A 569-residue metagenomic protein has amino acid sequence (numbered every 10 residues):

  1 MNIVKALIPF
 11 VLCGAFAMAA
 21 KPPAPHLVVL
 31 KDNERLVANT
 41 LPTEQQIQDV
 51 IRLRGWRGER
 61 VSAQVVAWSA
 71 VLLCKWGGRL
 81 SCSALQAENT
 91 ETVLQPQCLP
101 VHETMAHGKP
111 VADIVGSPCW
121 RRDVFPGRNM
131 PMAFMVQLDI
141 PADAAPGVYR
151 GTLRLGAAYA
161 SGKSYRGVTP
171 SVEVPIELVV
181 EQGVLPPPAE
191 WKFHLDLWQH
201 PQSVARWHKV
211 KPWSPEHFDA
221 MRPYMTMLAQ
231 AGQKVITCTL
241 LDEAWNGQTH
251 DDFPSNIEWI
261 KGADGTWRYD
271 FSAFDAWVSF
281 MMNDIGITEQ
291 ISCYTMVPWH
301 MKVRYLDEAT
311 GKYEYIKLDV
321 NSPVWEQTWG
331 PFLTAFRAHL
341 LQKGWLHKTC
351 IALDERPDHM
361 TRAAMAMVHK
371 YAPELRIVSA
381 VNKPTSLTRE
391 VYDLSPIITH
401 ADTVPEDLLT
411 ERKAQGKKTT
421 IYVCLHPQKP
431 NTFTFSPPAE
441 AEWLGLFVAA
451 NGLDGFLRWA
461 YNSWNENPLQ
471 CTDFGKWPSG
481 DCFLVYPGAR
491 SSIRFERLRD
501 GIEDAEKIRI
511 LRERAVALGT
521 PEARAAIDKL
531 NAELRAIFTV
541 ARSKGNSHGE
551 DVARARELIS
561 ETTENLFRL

Functional and structural regions predicted by a protein language model:
N2-P9: Sec-dependent signal peptide recognition, specifically the positively charged N-region followed immediately by
L12-P23: Bacterial Sec-dependent signal peptides at the C-terminal "C-region" and cleavage site
K21-I47, R60, A67-V136: Surface-exposed binding patches on compact interaction domains or structured appendages
L53-E59: Short, solvent-exposed loop/linker segments at the N-terminal edge of repeated beta-sheet extracellular domains
A70-L72, D139-P146: Short, surface-exposed loop/turn segments at beta-strand-coil junctions that are enriched for proline with nearby
H102, H107, V111, D139 (+4 more regions): Aromatic-lined carbohydrate-binding surfaces of glycoside hydrolases
K302-Y305, Y313, K317-K383, L453 (+1 more regions): Catalytic domains of carbohydrate-active enzymes that cleave complex glycans
D393-K476: Catalytic-core region of carbohydrate-active enzymes that cleave or remodel glycosidic bonds
